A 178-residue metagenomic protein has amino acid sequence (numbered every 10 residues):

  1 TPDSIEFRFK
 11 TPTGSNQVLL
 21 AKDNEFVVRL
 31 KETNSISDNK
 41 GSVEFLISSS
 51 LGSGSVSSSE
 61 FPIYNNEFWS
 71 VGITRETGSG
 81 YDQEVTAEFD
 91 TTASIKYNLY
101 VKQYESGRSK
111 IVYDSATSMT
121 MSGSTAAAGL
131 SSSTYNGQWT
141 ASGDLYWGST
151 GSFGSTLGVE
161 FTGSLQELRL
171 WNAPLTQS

Functional and structural regions predicted by a protein language model:
T1-Q177: Extracellular glycan-associated modules
